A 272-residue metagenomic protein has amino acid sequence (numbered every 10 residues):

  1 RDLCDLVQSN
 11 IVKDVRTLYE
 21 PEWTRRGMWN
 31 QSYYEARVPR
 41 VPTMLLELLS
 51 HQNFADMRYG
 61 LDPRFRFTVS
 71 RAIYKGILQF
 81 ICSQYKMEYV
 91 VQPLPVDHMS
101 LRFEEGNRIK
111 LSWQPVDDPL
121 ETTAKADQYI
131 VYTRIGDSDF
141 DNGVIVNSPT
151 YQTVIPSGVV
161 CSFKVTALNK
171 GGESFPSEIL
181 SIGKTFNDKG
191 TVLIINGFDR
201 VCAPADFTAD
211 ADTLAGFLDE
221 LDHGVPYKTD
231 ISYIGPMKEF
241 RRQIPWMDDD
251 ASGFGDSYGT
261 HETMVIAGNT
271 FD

Functional and structural regions predicted by a protein language model:
D2-W29: Active-site-adjacent substrate-binding region of metalloamidase/peptidase-like peptide-processing proteins
Y19-Y85: Active-site-adjacent mobile loop/cap segments within catalytic or ligand-binding domains
F54-D56, T122, R200-D206: Short, solvent-exposed loop/turn elements at domain surfaces
Q79-T123, S157, G171-G190: Pro/Thr/Ser/Gly-rich low-complexity, intrinsically disordered linker/stalk tracts
D127-V131: Short beta-strand elements bearing conserved aromatic residues within extracellular beta-rich modules
D141-S148: Short beta-strand segments within Ig-like beta-sandwich modules, predominantly Fibronectin type-III
Q152-S174: Beta-strand-rich modules
E178-D272: Aromatic-Pro/Gly-enriched surface loop or interdomain linker that acts as a lid/target-recognition segment
